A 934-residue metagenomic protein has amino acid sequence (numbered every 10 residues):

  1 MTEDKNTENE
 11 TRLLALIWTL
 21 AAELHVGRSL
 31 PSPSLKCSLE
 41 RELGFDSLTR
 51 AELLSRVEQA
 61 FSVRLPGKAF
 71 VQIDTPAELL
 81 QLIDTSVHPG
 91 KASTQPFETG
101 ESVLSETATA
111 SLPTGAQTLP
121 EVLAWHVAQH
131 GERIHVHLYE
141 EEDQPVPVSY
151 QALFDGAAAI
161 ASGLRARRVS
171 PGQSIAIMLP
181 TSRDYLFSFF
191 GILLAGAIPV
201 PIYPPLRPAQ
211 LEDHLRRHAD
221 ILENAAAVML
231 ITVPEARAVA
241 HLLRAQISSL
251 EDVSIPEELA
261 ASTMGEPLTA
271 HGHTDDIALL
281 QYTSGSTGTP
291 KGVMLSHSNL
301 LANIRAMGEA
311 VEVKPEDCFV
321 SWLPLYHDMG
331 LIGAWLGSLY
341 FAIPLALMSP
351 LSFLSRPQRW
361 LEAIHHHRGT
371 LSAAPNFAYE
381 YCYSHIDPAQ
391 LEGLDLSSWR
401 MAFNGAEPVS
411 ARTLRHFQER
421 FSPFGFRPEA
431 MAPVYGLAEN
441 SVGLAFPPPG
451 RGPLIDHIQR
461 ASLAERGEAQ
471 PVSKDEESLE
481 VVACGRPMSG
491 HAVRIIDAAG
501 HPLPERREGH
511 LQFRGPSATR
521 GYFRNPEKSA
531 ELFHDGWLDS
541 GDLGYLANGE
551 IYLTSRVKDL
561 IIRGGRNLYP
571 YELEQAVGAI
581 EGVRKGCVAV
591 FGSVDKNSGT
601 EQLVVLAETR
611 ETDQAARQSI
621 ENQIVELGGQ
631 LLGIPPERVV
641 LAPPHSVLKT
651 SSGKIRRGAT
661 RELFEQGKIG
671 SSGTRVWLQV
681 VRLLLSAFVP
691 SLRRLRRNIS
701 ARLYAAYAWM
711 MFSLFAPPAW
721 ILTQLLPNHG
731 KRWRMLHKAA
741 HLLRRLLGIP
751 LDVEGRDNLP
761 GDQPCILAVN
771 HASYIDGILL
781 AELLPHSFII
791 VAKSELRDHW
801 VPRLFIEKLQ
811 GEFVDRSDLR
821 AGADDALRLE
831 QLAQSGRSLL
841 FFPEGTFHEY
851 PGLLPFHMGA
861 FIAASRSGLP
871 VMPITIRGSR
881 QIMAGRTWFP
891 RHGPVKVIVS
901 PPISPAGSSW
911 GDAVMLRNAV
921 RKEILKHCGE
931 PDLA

Functional and structural regions predicted by a protein language model:
V63-I83, A116, S598-E601, G629-I655 (+1 more regions): AMP-binding/adenylate-forming catalytic domain of the ANL superfamily
V122-V148, I277-L280, T287, G436 (+2 more regions): AMP-dependent adenylate-forming
G131-I134, T263-Y282, G288-T289, N303 (+1 more regions): Conserved pre-ATP/AMP-binding loop-to-beta segment of ANL
V136-S182, L186-F187, R207-R216, H271 (+1 more regions): Conserved AMP-binding/adenylate-forming core of the ANL superfamily
L301-C318, D328-T370, H385-Q390: Conserved AMP-binding/adenylation subdomain of ANL enzymes
H365, S372, G515, R520-R524 (+2 more regions): AMP-binding/adenylate-forming catalytic core of the ANL superfamily
R400-A402, V409-E550, K558-L560: Conserved AMP-binding/adenylate-forming
E665, L695-R696, A823-A934: Non-catalytic C-terminal accessory region of glycerolipid acyltransferases and related lyso-lipid remodeling enzymes
